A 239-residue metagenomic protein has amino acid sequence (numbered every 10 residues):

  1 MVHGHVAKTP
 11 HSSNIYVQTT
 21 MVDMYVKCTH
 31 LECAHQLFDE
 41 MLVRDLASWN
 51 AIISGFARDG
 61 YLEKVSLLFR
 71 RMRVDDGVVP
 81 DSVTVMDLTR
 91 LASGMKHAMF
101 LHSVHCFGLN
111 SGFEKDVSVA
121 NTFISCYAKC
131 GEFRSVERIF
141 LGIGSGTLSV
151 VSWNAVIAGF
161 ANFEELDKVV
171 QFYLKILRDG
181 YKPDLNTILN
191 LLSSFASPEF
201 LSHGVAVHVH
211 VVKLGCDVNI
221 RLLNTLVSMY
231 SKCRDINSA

Functional and structural regions predicted by a protein language model:
M1-A239: Alpha-helical tandem repeat RNA-binding modules
